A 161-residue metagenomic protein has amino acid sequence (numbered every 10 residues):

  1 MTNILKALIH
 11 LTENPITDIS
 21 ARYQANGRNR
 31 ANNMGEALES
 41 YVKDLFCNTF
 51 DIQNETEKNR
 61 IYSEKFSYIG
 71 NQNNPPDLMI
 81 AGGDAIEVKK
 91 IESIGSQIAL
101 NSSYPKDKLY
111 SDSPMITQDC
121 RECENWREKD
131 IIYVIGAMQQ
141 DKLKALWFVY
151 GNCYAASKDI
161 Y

Functional and structural regions predicted by a protein language model:
M1-P75, M79-D84, K90-Y161: Nucleic-acid endonuclease domains
